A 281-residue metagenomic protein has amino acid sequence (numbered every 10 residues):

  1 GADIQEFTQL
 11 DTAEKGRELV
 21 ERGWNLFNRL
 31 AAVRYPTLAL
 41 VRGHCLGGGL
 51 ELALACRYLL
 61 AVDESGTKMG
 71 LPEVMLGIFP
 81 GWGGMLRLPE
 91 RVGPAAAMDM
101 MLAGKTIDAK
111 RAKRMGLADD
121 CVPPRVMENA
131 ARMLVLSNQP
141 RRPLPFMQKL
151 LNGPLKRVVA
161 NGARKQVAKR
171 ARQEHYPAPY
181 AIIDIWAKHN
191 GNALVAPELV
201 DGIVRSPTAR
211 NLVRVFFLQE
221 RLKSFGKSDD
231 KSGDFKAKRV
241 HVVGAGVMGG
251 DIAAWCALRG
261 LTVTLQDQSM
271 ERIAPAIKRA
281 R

Functional and structural regions predicted by a protein language model:
G1-L26, C45, M75-G77: Glycine- (often His-adjacent) and acidic-residue-rich active-site loop that binds/positions the CoA thioester
V20, A39-L46, M100-T106: Glycine-rich beta-to-alpha transition loops that act as phosphate-gripper elements at the mouths of alpha/beta enzyme
W24, L30-L76, P80, G244-V247 (+1 more regions): Glycine-rich beta-to-alpha active-site loop
E51-L54, L60, M100-E198, R214-K231: Amphipathic alpha-helical segments at domain termini/boundaries
G84-A95: Hydrophobic, secondary-structure "cap" segments at the distal end of domains
K231-R281: Phosphate-binding active sites in nucleotide-utilizing proteins
